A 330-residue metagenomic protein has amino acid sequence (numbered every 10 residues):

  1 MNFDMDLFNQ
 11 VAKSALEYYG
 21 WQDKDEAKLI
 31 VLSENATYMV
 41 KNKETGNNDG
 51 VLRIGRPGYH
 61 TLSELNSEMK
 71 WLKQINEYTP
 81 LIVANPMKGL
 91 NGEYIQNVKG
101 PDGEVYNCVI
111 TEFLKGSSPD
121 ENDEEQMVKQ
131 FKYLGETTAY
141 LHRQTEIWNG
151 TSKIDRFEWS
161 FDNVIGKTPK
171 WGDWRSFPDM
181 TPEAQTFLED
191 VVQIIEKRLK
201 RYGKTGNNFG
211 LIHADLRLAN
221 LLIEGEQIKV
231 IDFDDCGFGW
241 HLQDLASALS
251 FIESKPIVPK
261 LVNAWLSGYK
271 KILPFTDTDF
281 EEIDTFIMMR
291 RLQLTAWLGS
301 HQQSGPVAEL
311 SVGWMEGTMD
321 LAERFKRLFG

Functional and structural regions predicted by a protein language model:
M1-E26: Juxta-kinase regulatory segment immediately upstream of eukaryotic protein kinase catalytic domains
Y19-K41: ATP-binding glycine-rich phosphate-binding loop
S33-V51, P86, E196-L242: Active-site acidic catalytic loop and adjacent metal/ATP-binding pocket of ATP-dependent phosphoryl transfer enzymes
I54-G103, N122, Q126-K132: A conserved alpha-helical element in kinase catalytic cores
L90, E121-E183, F209: A cross-family kinase active-site recognition segment
D102-S117: Conserved short submotifs of the Hanks-type protein kinase catalytic core that shape the nucleotide-binding pocket
H241-P274, R290-P306: Active-site activation/catalytic loop segments of kinase-like enzymes and analogous catalytic loops in related
L294-G330: ATP/Mg2+ or Mg2+-diphosphate-binding catalytic cores that bind nucleotide phosphates or diphosphates via glycine-rich
